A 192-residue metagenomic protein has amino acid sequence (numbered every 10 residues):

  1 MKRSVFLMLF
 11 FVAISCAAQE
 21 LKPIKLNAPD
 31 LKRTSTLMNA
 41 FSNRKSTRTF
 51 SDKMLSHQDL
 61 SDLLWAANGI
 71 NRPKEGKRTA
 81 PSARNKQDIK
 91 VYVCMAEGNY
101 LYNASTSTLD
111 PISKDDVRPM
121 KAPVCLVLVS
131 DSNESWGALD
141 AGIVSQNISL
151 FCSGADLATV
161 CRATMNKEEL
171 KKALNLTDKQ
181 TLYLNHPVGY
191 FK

Functional and structural regions predicted by a protein language model:
S4-A13: Sec-dependent N-terminal signal peptides
I14-A18: Sec/Tat signal peptide C-region and signal peptidase I cleavage site
Q19-A122: N-terminal amphipathic, basic helical "cap/leader" segment at the start of enzyme domains
R44, L63, V91, V124-L126 (+2 more regions): Small-aliphatic-rich amphipathic alpha-helix that forms the alpha element of a beta-alpha
N68, A96-G98, S105, V129-N133 (+2 more regions): Solvent-exposed coil/turn segments that connect beta secondary-structure elements in extracytoplasmic/periplasmic
N175-K192: A glycine-rich helix N-cap at a beta->alpha junction
